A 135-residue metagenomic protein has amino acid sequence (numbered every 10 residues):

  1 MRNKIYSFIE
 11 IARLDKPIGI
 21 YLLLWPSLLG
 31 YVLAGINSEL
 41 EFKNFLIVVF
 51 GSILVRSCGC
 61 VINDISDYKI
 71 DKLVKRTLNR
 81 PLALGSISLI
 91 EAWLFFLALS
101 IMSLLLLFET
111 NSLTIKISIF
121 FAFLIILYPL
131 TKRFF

Functional and structural regions predicted by a protein language model:
M1-Y6, C60-I87: Cytosolic, membrane-interface loops and tails of multi-pass inner-membrane proteins
Y6-E10, R80-F135: Intramembrane alpha-helical segments
E10-R13, L46-F50, L94: Internal alpha-helical transmembrane segments of multi-pass membrane proteins, especially GPCRs
L14-L33: The first (N-terminal) embedded transmembrane alpha-helix
S27-L28, V32-S66, R76, S100-L107 (+1 more regions): Membrane-embedded alpha-helical segments that form the functional core of polytopic membrane enzymes, especially those
A34, Y68-D71, K132-R133: Perimembrane helix-loop junctions in membrane proteins
